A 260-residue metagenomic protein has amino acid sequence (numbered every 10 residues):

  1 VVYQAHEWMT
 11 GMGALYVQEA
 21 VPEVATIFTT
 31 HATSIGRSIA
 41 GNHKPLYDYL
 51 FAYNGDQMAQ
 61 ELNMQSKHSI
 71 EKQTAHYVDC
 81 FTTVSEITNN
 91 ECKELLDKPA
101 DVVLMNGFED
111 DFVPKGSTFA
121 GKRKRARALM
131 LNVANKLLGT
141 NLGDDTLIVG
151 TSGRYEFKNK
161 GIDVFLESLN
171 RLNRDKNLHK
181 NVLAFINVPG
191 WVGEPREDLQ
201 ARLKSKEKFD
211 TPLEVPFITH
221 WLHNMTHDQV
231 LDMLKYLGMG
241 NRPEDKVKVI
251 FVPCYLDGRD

Functional and structural regions predicted by a protein language model:
V1-D260: Catalytic cores of nucleotide-sugar-dependent glycosyltransferases that transfer UDP/GDP/TDP-activated
